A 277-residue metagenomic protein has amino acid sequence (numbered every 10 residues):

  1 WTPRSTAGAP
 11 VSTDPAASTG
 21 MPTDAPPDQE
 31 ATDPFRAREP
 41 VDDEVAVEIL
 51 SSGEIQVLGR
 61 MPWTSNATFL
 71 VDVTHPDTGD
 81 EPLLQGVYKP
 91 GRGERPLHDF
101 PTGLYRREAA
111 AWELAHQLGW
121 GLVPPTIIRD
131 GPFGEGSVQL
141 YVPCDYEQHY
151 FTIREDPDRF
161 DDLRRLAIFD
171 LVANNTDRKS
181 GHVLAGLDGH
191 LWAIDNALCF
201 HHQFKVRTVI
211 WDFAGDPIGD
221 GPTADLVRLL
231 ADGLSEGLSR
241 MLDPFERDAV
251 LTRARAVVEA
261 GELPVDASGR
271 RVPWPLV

Functional and structural regions predicted by a protein language model:
S5-G8, A115: N-terminal leader/targeting segments
D14, G20-D24, Q29, P101 (+1 more regions): C-terminal catalytic region of ATP-dependent kinase domains
G20-L50: Juxta-kinase regulatory segment immediately upstream of eukaryotic protein kinase catalytic domains
D28, P34, P143-A167, K205 (+1 more regions): Repeat-unit-sized solenoid/scaffold elements
R38, D43-G59, N174, R253 (+1 more regions): Short loop/turn hinge sites at secondary-structure boundaries
L50-R154, D158-R159, L163-T176, S180 (+1 more regions): Conserved ATP-binding subdomain of kinase catalytic cores across diverse folds
